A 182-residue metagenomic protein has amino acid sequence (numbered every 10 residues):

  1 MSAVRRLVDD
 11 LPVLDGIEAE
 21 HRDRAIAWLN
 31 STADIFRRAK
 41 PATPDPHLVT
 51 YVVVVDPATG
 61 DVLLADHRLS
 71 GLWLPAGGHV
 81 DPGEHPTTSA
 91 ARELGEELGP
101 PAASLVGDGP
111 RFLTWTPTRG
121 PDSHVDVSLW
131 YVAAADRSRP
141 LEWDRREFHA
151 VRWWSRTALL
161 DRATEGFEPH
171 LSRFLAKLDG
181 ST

Functional and structural regions predicted by a protein language model:
V13-Y51: Acidic, metal-coordinating catalytic segment for phosphate/diphosphate chemistry, firing primarily on the Nudix
T50, G60, V127-L129, H149: Change "...and in nucleic-acid phosphodiester-cleaving endonucleases..." to "...and in nucleic-acid processing enzymes
V54, V132-A134, R152: Short, well-ordered beta-strand micro-motif
A58-E96, P100: Conserved Nudix-box catalytic region and its N-terminal flanking loop in Nudix hydrolases and closely related
G77-G78, E84, R111, E168-L171: Polybasic/polar functional segments that serve as interface/processing modules
G99-R139: Active-site segment of metal-dependent pyrophosphate-handling enzymes, primarily the Nudix hydrolase catalytic core
W130, L141-L171: NUDIX/MutT-family hydrolases
P169-T182: Charged phosphate-binding loop/patch that engages nucleotide di/tri-phosphates or the phosphate backbone of nucleic
